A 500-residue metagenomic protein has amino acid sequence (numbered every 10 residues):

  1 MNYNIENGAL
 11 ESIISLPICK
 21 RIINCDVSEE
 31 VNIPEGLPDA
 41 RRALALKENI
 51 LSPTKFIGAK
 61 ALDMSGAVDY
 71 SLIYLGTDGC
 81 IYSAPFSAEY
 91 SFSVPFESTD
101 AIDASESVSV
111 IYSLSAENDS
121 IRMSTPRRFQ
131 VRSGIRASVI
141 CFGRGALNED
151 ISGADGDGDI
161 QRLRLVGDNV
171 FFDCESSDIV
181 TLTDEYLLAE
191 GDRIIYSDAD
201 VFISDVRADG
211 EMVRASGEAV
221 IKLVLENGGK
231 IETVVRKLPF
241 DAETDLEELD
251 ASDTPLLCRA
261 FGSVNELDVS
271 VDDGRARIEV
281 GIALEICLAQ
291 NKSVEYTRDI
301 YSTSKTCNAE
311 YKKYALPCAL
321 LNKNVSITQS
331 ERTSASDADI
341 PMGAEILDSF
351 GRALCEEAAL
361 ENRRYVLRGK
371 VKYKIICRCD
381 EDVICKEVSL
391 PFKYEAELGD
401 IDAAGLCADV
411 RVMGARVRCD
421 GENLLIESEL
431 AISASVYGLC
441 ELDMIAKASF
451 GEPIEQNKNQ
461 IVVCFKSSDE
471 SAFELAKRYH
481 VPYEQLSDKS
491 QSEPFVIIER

Functional and structural regions predicted by a protein language model:
M1-K458: Interfacial loop/beta elements and low-complexity acidic/Ser/Thr-rich segments of macromolecular assembly/processing
F450-R500: Primarily a LysM-type cell-wall glycan-binding module
